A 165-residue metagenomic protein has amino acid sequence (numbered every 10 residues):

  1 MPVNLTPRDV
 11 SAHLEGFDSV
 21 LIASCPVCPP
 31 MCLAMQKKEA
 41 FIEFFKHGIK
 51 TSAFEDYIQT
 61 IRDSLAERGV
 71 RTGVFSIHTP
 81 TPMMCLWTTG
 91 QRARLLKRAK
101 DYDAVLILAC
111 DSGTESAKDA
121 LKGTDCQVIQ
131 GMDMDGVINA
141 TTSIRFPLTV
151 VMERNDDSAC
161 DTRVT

Functional and structural regions predicted by a protein language model:
M1-T165: Iron-sulfur-associated redox domains of electron-transfer enzymes in respiratory and anaerobic energy metabolism
